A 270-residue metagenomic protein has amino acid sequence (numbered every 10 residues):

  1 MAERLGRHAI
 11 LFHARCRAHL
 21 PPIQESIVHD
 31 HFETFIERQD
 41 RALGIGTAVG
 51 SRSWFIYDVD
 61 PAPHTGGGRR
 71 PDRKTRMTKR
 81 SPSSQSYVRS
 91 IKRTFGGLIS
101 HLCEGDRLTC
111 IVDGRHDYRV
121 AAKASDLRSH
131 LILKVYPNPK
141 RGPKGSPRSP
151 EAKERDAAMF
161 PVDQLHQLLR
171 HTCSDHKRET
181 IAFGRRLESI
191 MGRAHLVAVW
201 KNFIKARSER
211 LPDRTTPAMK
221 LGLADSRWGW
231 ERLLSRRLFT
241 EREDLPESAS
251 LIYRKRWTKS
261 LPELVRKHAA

Functional and structural regions predicted by a protein language model:
M1-A270: Residue-level recognition of single "structural anchor" positions that define or cap local secondary structure
